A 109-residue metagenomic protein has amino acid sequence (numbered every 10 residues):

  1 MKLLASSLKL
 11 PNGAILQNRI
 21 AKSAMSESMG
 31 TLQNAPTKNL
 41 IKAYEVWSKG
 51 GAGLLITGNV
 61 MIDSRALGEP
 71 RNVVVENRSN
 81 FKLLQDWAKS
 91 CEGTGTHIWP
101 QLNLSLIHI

Functional and structural regions predicted by a protein language model:
M1-N103: N-terminal capping/small domains of soluble enzymes
H108-I109: Conserved small/polar residues in nucleotide/adenosyl-binding loops
